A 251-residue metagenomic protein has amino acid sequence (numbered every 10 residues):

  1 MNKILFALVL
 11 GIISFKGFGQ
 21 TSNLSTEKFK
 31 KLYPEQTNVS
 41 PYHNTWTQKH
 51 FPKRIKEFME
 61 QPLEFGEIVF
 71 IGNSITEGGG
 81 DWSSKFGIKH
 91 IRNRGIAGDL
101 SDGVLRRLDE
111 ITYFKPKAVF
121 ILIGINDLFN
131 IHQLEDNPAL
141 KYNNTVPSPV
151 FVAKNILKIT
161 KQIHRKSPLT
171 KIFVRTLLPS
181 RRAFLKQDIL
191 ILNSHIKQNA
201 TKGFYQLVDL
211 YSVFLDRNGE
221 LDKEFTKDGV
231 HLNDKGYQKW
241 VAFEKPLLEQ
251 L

Functional and structural regions predicted by a protein language model:
M1-V69, F114: N-terminal secretory targeting modules
I13, S101-L105: Active-site-adjacent loop/helix micro-motif of nuclease/hydrolase catalytic cores
E64-D81, L128: Catalytic nucleophile-elbow at a beta strand-turn-alpha helix junction centered on a G-D-S/GDSL motif, marking
V69-I71, R92, V119: Conserved beta-strand elements of the Class I
I71, R94, V208-L210: Hydrophobic residues at beta-strand termini and immediately following loops that shape nucleotide-binding pockets
G78, L100-S101: Short substrate-entry loop that stabilizes the transition state in hydrolases
S84-K89, L105-L251: Alpha-helical cap/lid subdomain in secreted, periplasmic, or secretory-pathway luminal O-acyl-processing enzymes
H90-L100: A short beta-strand-loop structural module common to alpha/beta enzyme folds
